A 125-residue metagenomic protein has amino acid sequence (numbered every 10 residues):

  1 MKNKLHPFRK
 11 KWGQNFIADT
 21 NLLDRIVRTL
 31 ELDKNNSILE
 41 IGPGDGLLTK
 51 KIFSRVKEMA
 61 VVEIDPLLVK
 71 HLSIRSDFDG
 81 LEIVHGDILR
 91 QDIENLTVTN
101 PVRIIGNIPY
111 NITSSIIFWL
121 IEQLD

Functional and structural regions predicted by a protein language model:
M1-D125: Catalytic cores of RNA-modifying enzymes
